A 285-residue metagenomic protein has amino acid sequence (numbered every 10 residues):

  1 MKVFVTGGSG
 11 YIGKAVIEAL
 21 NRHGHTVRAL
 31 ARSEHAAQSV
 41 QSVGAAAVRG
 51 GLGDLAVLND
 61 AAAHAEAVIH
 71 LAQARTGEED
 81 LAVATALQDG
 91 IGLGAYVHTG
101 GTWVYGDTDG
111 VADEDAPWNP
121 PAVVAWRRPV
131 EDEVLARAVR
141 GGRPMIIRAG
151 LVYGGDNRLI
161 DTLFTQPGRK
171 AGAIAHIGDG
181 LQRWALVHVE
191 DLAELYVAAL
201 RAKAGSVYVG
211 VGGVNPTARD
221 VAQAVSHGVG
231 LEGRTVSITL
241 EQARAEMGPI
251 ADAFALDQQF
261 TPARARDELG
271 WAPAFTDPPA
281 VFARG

Functional and structural regions predicted by a protein language model:
K2, L195-I250: Mid/C-terminal beta-alpha module of Rossmann-like enzyme folds, strongest in SDR-family dehydrogenases/epimerases
V3-H23: N-terminal Rossmann NAD(P)H-binding glycine-rich loop of SDR-like oxidoreductase domains
G50, A251-G285: C-terminal amphipathic/interface module of NAD(P)-dependent oxidoreductases and related NAD-binding regulators
A61, E66-D107: NAD(P)-cofactor binding segment of oxidoreductase domains
T102-A125, V139-R140: Active-site "gating" loop of Rossmann-like NAD(P)-dependent oxidoreductase/epimerase domains
R128, V152-F164, K170, A198-Y208 (+1 more regions): Glycine/proline-rich active-site loop of Rossmann-fold NAD(P)-dependent oxidoreductases
D132-G155: Conserved beta-loop-beta element that borders a ligand/cofactor-binding pocket
Q166-V187: A conserved pocket-lining segment of Rossmann-fold NAD(P)-dependent short-chain dehydrogenase/reductase
